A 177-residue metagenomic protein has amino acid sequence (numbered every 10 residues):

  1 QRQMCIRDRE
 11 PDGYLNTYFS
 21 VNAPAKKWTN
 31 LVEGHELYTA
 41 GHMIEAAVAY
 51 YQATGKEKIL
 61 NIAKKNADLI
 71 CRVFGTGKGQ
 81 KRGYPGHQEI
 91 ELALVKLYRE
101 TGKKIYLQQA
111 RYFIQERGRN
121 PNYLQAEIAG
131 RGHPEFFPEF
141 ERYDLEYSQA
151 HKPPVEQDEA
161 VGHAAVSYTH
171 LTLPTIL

Functional and structural regions predicted by a protein language model:
Q1, Y50-K64, Y98-R111, L177: Structural helix-adjacent loops and short alpha-helical linkers that scaffold large soluble proteins
R2-D8, T169-T175: Conserved small/polar residues in nucleotide/adenosyl-binding loops
Q3, R7-Y38: A contiguous, low-structure linker/loop signature
G13-A23, I62, R82-E91, G130: Short, solvent-exposed turn/loop segments enriched in Gly/Ser/Thr/Pro and often Arg
K26-T39, R72-H87, G130, P134-L171: Solvent-exposed loop and edge beta-strand segments that line ligand/cofactor-binding and catalytic clefts
G34-L97: A conserved hydrophobic secondary-structure block that centers on an alpha-helix together with its immediately flanking
L97-P121, A150, D158-L171: Active-site neighborhood of glycoside hydrolase catalytic domains
